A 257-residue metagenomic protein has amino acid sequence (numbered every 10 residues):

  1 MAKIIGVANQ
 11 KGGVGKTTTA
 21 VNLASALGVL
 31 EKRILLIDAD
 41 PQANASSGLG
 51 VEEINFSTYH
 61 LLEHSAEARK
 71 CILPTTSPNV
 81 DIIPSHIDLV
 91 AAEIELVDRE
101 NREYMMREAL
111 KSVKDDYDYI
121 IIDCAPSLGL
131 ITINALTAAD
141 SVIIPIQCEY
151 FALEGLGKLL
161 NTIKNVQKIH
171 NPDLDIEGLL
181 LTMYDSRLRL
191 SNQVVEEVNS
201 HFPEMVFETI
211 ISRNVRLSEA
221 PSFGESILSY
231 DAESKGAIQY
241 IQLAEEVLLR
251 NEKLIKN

Functional and structural regions predicted by a protein language model:
M1-N257: P-loop NTP-binding core
